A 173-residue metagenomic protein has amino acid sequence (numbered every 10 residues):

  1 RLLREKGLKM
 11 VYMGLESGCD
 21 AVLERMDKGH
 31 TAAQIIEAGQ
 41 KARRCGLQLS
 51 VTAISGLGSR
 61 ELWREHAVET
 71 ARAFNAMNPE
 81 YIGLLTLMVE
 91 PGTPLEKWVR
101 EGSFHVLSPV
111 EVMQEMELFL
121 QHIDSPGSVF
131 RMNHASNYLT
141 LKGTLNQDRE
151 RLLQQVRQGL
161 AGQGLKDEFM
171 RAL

Functional and structural regions predicted by a protein language model:
R1-G46, L57-M77, K97-V110: Conserved non-cysteine loop/helix-boundary elements of the Radical SAM core domain that shape
K9-Y12, Q48-T52, Y81, G127-R131: Structural preference for beta-strand elements that scaffold enzyme active sites
L15-S17, V51-S55, L84-T86, M132-H134: A cross-domain feature marking catalytic cores of carbohydrate-active enzymes and several ubiquitous metabolic/repair
G56-L62, E90, Y138: Short, small-residue-enriched loops and turns at beta-alpha junctions that line or gate enzyme active sites
R72-M77, Y81-L173: Auxiliary Fe-S-binding modules of radical SAM enzymes
